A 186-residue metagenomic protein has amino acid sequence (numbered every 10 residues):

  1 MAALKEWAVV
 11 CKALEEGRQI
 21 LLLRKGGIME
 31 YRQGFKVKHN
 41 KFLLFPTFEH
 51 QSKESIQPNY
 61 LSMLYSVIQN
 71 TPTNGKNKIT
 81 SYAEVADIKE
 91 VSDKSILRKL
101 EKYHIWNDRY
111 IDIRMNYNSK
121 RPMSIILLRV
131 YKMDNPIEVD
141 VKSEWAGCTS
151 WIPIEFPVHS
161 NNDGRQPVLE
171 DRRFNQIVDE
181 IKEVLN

Functional and structural regions predicted by a protein language model:
M1-N186: Structured alpha/beta reader/binder surfaces that contact nucleic acids or chromatin modification marks
